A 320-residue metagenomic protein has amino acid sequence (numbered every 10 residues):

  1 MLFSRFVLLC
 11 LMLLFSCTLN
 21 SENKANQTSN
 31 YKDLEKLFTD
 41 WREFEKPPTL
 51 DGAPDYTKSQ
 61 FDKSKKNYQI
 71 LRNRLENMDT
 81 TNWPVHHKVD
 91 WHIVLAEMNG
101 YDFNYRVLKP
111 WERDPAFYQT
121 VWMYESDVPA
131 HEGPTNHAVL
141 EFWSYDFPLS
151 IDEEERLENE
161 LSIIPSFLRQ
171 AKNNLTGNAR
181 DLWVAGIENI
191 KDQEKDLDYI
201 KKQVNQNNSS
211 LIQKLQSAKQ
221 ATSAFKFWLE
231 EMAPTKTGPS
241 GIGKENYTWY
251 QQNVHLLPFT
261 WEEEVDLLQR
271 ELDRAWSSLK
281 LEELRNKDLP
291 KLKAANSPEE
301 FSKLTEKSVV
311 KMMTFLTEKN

Functional and structural regions predicted by a protein language model:
M1-L2: N-terminal secretory signal peptides that target proteins for export/translocation
R5-S16: Bacterial N-terminal signal peptides
L19-N320: N-terminal maturation segment of proteins
